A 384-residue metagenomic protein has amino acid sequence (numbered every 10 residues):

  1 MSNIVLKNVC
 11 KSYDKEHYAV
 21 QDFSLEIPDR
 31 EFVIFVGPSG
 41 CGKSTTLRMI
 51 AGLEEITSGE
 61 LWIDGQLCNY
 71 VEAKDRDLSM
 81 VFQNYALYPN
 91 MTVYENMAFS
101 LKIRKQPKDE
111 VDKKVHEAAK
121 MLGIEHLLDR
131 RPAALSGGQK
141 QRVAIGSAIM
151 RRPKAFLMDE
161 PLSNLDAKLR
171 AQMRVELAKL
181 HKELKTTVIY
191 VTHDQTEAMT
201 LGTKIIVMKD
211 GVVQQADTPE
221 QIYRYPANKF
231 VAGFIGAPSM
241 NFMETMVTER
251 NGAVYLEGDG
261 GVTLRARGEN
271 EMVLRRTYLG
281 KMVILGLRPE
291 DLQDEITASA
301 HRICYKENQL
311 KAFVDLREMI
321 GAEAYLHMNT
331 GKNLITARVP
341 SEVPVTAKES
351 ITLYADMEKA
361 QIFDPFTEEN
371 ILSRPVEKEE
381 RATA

Functional and structural regions predicted by a protein language model:
F23-I34: Pre-Walker A (P-loop) beta-loop-beta motif of ABC nucleotide-binding domains
V36-P38: The feature captures the beta-strand-to-loop junction immediately N-terminal to the Walker
A51: Helix-to-loop junction immediately C-terminal to a conserved catalytic motif
T57-E60, E110, D210, A360: Conserved coupling/switch loops of ABC nucleotide-binding domains, chiefly the family-specific signature
G59-L67: Conserved ABC transporter NBD signature motif
A73-F230, F234: ABC ATPase nucleotide-binding domains
A253-F313, L334, P344-A384: Glycine/charge-rich catalytic "coupling/switch" loops of P-loop NTPases
